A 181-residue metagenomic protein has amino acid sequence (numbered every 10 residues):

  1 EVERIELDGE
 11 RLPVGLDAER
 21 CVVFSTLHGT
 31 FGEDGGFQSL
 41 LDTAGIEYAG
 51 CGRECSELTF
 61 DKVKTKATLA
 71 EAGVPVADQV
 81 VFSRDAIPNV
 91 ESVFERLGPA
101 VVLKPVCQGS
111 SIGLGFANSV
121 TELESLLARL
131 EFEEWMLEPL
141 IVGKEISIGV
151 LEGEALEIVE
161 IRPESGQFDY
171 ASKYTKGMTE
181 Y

Functional and structural regions predicted by a protein language model:
E1-E54, L58-K64, E71, S83-S92: ATP-binding N-terminal substructure of ATP-dependent carboxylate-amine bond-forming enzymes
V2, L16-D17, L58-K144: Active-site nucleotide/adenylate-binding loops and adjacent lid/helix of ATP-dependent enzymes
G9-R11, T30, C55, S83-A86 (+5 more regions): Residue-level detector of flexible, active-site-proximal loop/helix-junction positions within diverse enzyme catalytic
E47-C51, V76, E157-I158: Short hydrophobic/aromatic-enriched beta-strand-loop microsegments
A49-G50, S111, T179-Y181: Short small-residue beta-strand/loop micro-motif enriched in glycine and branched aliphatics
N118-Y181: Phosphate-binding site of ATP-dependent enzymes
